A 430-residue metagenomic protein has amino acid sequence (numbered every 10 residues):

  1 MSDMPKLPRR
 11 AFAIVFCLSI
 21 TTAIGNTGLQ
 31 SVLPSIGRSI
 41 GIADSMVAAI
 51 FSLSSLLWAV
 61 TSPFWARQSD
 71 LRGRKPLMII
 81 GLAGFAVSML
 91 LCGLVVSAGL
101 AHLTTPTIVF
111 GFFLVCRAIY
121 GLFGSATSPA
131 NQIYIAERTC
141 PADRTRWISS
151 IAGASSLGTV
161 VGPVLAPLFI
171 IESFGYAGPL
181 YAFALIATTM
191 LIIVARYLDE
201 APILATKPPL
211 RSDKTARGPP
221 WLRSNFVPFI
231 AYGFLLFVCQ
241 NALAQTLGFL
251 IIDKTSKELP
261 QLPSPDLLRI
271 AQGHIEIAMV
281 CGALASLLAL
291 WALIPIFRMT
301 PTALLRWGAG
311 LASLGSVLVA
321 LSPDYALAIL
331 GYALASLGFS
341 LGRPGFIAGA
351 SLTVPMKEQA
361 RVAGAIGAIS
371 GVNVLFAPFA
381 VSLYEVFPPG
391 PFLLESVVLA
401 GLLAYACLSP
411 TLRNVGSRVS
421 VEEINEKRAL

Functional and structural regions predicted by a protein language model:
M1-R9, D199-A231, N425-L430: Juxtamembrane intracellular "pre-TM" segments in multi-pass secondary transporters
P5-S55, P228, Y232, F237-L262: Helix-loop boundary and gating motifs at the non-cytosolic
I20, H102-A126, L327-L341: Hydrophobic core of transmembrane alpha-helices in multi-pass small-molecule transporters, especially MFS/SLC-type
W58-V60, Q272-F297: Transmembrane alpha-helices of Major Facilitator/SLC transporters
T61-R74, L288-P301, Y384-E385: Helix-to-loop junctions at the C-terminal end of transmembrane segments in multipass secondary transporters
A83-P106, L311-P323: C-terminal ends and interior cores of transmembrane alpha-helices in multi-pass membrane transporters/permeases
C116-S155: Cytoplasmic helix-loop-helix junction between adjacent transmembrane helices in 12-TM secondary transporters
V354-V386: A late C-terminal transmembrane helix in Major Facilitator Superfamily
